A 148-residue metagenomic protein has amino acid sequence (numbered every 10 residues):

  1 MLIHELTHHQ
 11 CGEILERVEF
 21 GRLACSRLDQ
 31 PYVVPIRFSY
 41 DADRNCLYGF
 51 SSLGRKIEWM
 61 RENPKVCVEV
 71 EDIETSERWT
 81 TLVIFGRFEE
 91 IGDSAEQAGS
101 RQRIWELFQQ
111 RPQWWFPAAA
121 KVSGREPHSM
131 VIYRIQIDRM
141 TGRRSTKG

Functional and structural regions predicted by a protein language model:
M1-R17: Extreme N-terminal tail/first-helix region
L2, S76-G148: Charged, gly/pro-rich active-site loop segments
E5, R17-R22, W115-P117: Short Pro/Gly-enriched beta-strand edge/turn motifs at strand-loop
V18-S52, V68-E69: Short beta-strand segments
D43-N45, P64, D138: Beta-strand-connecting loop/turn residues
S51-K56, F108: Short, solvent-exposed aromatic-acidic interface loops
S51-S52, E62-E71, T80-E90: Active-site-adjacent structural patch at catalytic or cofactor/ligand-binding sites
I57-R61: Surface-exposed connector loops and short turns at secondary-structure junctions
